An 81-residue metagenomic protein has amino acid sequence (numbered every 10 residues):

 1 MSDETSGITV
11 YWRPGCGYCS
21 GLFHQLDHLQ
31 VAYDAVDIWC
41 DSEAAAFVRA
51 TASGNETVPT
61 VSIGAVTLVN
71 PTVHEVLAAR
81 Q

Functional and structural regions predicted by a protein language model:
M1-L29: Local sequence-structure signature of Cys/Sec-based thiol-disulfide redox active-site neighborhoods
G7-T9, A32-D34, A65-V66: Short active-site oxyanion
G17, C40, L68: Glycine-/small-residue-rich active-site loops that bind phosphorylated ligands and cofactors
S20, E43, P71: Residues that form or flank phosphate/diphosphate-binding pockets in enzymes that use nucleotide phosphates
A32-A45, N55: Thiol-based oxidoreductase modules, predominantly thioredoxin-like and allied folds used for disulfide exchange
A52-S62: Structural micro-motif
I63-Q81: Non-catalytic, surface beta->alpha helical segment in thiol-disulfide oxidoreductase systems
